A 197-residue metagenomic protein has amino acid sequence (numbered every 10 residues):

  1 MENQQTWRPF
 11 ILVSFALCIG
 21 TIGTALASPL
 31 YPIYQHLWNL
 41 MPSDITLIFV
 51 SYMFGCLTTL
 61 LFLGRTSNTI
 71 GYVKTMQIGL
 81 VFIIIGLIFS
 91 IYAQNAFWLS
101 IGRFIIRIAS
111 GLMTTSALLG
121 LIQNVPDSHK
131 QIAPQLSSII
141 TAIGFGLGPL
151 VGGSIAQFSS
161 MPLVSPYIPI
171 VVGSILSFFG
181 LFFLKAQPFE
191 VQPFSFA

Functional and structural regions predicted by a protein language model:
R8-P42: Extracytoplasmic
Y34-Q35, T66-N68, L121, V151-S160: Interfacial helix-cap and linker-helix signal at transmembrane-aqueous boundaries of multi-pass secondary transporters
N39, G71, Y92-W98: Helix-breaking motifs and short loop linkers at transmembrane-helix boundaries and internal kinks in secondary membrane
L47-G64, T114, L118: Central cavity-lining transmembrane alpha-helices of secondary-active solute carriers, predominantly the Major
T75-F89: Structural signature of the two symmetry-related core transmembrane helices
G86, F97-I106: Paired small-residue
G102-T141: Cytoplasmic helix-loop-helix junction between adjacent transmembrane helices in 12-TM secondary transporters
S128-K185: Helix-loop-helix hairpin linking two adjacent transmembrane segments in secondary transporters
